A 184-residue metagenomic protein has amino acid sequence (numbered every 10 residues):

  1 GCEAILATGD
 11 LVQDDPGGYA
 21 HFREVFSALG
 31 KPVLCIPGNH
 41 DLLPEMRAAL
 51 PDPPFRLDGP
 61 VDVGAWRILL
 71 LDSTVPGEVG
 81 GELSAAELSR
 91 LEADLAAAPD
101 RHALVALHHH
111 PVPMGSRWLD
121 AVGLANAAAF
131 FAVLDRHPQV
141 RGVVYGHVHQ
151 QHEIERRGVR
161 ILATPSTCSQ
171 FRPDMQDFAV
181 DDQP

Functional and structural regions predicted by a protein language model:
G1-P54, V63, R136: Core catalytic region of metal-dependent phosphoesterases/phosphodiesterases, especially metallo-beta-lactamase-like
A4-D10, V33-N39, D72, L104-L107 (+2 more regions): Active-site neighborhood of phospho(di)ester-bond hydrolases with catalytic His/Asp-centered motifs
V12-G17, H40-M46, P76-V79, H110-G115 (+2 more regions): Active-site environment of divalent metal-dependent phosphoester hydrolases
Y19-R23, P53-P54, S84-R90, D120-A128: Charged helix-capping and loop-helix junction motifs
E45-G59, S89-E92, V148: Alpha-helical scaffolding within the catalytic cores of extracellular/periplasmic polymer-degrading hydrolases
P60-L70, L95-H102, E155-I161: Beta-strand-turn-beta hairpins that frame and shape the catalytic cleft of phosphate-ester-processing enzymes
D100-R141, R172: Active-site-proximal segments of metal-dependent phosphoesterases and phosphodiesterases across multiple
V133, Q151-P184: Binuclear metal-dependent phosphoesterase catalytic core
